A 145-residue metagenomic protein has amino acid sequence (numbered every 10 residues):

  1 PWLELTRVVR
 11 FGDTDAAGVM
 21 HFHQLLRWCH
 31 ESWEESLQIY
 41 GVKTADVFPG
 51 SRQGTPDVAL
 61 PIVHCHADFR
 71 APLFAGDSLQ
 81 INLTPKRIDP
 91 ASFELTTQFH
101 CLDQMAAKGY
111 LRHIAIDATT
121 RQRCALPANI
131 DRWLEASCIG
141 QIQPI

Functional and structural regions predicted by a protein language model:
P1-Q80, K86-I145: Terminal targeting signals and extreme-terminal segments of soluble enzymes
